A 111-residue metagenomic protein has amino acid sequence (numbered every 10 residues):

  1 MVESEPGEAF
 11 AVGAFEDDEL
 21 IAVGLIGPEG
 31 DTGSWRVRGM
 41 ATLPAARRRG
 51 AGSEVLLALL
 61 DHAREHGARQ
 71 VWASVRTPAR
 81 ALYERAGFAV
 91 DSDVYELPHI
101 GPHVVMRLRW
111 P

Functional and structural regions predicted by a protein language model:
P6-E8, D31-G33, P98-P102: Short acidic/glycine-enriched loop/turn segments that link adjacent beta-strands
A11-G13, R107: Residue-level detector of beta-strand face positions
G13, E19-P28, S34-A41: Conserved beta-strand in the GNAT
T42, R48-D61: Conserved acetyl-CoA-binding loop-helix of GNAT-fold acetyltransferases
A63-R76: Conserved GNAT acetyl-CoA-binding A-motif
W72-S74, A89-V105: Conserved catalytic-core motifs of GNAT/GCN5-like acyltransferases
Y83, F88: Conserved active-site tyrosine of GNAT-family acetyltransferases
